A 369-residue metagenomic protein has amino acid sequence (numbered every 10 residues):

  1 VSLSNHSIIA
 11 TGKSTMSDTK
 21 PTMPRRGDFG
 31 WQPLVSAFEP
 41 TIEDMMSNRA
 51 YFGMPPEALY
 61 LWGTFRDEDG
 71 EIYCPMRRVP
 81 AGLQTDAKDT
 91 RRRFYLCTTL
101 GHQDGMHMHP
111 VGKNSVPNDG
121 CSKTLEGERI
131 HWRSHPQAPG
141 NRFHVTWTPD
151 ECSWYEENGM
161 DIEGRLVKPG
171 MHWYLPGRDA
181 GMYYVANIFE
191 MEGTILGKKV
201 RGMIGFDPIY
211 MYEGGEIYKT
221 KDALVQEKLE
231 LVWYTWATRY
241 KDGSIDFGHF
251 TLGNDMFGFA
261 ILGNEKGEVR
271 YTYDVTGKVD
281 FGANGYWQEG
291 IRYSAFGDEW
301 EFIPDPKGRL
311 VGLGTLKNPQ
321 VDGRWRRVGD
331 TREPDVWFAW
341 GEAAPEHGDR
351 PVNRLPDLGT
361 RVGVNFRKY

Functional and structural regions predicted by a protein language model:
L3-Y369: Targeting-peptide/extracellular-domain and disordered-appendage signature
